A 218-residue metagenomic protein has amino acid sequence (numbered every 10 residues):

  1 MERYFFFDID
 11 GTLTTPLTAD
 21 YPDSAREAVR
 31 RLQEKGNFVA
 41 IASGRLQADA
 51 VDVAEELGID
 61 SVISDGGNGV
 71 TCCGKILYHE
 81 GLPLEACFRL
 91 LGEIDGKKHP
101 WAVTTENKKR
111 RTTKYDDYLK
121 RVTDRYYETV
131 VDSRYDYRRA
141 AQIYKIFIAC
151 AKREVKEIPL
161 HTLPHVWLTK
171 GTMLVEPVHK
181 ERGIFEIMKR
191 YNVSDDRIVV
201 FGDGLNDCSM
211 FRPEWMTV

Functional and structural regions predicted by a protein language model:
R3-A19, F211: Asp-based phosphoryl-transfer active-site loop
Y4, S61, V199: Hydrophobic "anchor" residues on beta-strands that sit immediately upstream of conserved functional sites
T12, Q47, N206: Conserved Rossmann-like nucleotide-cofactor binding loop
P16-A19, V39-A40, H79-E80, T123-R125 (+1 more regions): Short, flexible loop segments at the rims of nucleotide/cofactor-binding pockets, characterized by
D23-D117: Active-site phosphate-binding/coordination module
K35-F38, P164, W215: A generic structural motif
D60, W215-M216: Receiver (REC) domain switch/active-site residues of two-component response regulators
K97-P100, T104-P213: Conserved acidic, metal-coordinating active-site core of Asp-based, Mg2+-dependent phosphoryl-transfer enzymes
